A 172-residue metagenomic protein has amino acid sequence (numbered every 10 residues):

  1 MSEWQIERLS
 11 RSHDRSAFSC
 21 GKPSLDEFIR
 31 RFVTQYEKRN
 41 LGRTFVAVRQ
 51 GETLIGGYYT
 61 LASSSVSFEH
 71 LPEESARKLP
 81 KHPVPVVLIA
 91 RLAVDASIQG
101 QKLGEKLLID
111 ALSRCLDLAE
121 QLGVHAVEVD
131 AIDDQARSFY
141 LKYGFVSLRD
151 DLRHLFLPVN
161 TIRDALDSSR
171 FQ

Functional and structural regions predicted by a protein language model:
M1-K22: Conserved N-terminal entry element of GNAT/NAT acetyltransferase domains
N40-V66, H70: Conserved beta-hairpin
E52-G57, S65, H82, I98 (+5 more regions): Short Lys/Arg-rich amphipathic alpha-helical segments
Y58-R91: Conserved acyl-donor/pantetheine-binding loop and adjacent beta-alpha core of acyl/acetyltransferases and related
A90-G100: A short, internal acetyl-CoA/4′-phosphopantetheine-binding micro-motif in the GNAT/acyltransferase core
G100-R114: Conserved acetyl-CoA-binding loop-helix of GNAT-fold acetyltransferases
L108, D133-A136, L152-V159: Short glycine/proline-centered loop/turn elements that form peptide/ligand docking sites
L116, L122-G123, D130-D150: Conserved active-site alpha-helix within GNAT-family acetyltransferase domains
